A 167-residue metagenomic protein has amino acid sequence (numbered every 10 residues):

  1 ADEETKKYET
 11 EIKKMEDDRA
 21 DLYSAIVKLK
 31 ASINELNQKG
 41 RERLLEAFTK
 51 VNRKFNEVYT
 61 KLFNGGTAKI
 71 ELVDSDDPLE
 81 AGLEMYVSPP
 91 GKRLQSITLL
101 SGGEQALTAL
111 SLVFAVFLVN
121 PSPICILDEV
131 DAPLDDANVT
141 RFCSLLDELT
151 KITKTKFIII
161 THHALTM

Functional and structural regions predicted by a protein language model:
A1-M167: Terminal ABC-like ATPase head and other globular end-domains that cap long coiled-coil arms in SMC/Rad50/SbcC-family
